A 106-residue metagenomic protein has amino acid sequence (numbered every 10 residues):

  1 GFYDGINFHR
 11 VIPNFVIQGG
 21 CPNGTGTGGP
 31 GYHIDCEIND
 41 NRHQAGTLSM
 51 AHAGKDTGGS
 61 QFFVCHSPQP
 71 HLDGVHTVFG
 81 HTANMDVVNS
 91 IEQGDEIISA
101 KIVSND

Functional and structural regions predicted by a protein language model:
G1-D106: Cyclophilin-like peptidyl-prolyl cis-trans isomerases
